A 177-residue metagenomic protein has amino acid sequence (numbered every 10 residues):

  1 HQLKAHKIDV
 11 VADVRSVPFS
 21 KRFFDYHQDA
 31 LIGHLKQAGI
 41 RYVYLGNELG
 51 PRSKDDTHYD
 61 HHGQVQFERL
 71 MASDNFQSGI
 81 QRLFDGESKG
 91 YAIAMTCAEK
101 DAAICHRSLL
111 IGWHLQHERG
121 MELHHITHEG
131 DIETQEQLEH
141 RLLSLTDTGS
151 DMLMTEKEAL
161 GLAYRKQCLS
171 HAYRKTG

Functional and structural regions predicted by a protein language model:
H1-G177: Residues lining hydrophobic/aromatic ligand-binding pockets adjacent to catalytic sites
